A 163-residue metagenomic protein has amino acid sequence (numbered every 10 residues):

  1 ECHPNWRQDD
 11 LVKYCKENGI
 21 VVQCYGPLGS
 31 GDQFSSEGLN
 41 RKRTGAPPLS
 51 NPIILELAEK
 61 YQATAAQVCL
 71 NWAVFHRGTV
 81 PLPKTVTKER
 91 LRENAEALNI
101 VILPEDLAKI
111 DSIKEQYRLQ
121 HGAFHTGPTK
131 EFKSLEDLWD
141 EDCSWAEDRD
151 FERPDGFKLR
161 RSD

Functional and structural regions predicted by a protein language model:
E1-D163: Beta/alpha (TIM)-barrel catalytic core signal, keyed to glycine-rich beta->alpha loops juxtaposed to Asp/Glu that bind
